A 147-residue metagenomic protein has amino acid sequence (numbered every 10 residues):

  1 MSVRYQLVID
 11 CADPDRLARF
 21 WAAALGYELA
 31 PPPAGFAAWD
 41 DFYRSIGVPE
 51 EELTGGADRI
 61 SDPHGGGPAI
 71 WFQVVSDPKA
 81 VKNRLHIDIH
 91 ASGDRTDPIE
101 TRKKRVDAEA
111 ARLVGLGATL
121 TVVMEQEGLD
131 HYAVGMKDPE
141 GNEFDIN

Functional and structural regions predicted by a protein language model:
S2-I9, A23-L25, P32-A34, R44-L53 (+5 more regions): Vicinal oxygen chelate
A12-A23: Hydrophobic ligand-binding cavity/cleft-lining segments
